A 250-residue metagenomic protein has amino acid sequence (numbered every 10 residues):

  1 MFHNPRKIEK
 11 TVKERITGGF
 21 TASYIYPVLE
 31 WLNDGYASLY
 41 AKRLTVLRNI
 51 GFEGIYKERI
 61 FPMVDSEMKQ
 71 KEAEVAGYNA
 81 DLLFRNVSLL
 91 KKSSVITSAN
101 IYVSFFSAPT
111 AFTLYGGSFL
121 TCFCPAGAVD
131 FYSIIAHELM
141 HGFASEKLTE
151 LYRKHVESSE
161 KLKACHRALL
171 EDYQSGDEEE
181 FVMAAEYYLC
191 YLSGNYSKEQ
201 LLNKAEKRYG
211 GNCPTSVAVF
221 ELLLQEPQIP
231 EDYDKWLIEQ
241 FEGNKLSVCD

Functional and structural regions predicted by a protein language model:
M1-A73: Non-catalytic architectural context of zinc metalloproteases
M1-F2, R6-K7, S88-L90, F105-T110 (+1 more regions): Ser/Thr/Asn(+Pro)-rich, low-complexity disordered segments
M1-K13, T17-T21, I25, L148-N212: Post-HExxH zinc-binding segment in Zn-dependent metallohydrolases
I55-L114: Auxiliary, metal-adjacent structural segments of Zn-dependent hydrolase domains
A76-D81, D130, I134, D172-G176 (+1 more regions): Soluble non-cytosolic domains of exported or imported proteins
T121-I135: Short pre-active-site segment immediately N-terminal to the catalytic Zn-binding motif
S133-E150: Active-site recognition of the HExxH zinc-binding catalytic motif
E186-D250: Pan-zinc metallopeptidase signature
